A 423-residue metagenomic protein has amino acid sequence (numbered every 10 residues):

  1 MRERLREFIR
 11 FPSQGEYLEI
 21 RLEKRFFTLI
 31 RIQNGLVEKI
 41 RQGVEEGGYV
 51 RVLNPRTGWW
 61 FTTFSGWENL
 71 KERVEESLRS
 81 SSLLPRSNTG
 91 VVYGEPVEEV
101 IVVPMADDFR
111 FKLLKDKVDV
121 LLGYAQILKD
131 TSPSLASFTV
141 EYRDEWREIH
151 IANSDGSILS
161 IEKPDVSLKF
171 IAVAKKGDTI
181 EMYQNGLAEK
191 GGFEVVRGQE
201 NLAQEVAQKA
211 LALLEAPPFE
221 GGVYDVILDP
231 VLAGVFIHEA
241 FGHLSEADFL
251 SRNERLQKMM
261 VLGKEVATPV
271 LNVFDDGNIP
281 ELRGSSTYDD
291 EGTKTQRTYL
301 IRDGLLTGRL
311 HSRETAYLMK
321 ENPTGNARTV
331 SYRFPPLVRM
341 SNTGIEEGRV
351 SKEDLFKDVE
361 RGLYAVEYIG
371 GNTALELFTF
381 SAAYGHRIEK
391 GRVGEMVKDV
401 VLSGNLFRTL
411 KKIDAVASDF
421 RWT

Functional and structural regions predicted by a protein language model:
M1-Y288, T293, R302-L305, K390-R392: Active-site bordering "gate/hinge" segments that shape substrate access to catalytic or cofactor-binding pockets
S251, M259-T423: Dual-mode signal for accessory low-complexity, basic/Gly-rich regions
